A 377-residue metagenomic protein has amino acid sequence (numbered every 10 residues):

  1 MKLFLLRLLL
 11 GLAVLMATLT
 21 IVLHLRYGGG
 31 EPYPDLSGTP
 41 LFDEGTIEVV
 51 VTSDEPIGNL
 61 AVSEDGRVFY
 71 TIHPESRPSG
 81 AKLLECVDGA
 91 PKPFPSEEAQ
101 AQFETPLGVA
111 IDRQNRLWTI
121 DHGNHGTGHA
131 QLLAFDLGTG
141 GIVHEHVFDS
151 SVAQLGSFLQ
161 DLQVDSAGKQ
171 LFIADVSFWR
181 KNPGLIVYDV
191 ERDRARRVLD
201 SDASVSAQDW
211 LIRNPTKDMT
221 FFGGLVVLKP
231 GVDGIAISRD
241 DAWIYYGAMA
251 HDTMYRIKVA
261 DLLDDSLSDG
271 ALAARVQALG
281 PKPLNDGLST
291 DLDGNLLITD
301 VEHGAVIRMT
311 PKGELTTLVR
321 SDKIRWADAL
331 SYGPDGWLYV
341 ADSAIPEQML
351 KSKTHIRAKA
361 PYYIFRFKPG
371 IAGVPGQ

Functional and structural regions predicted by a protein language model:
T46-A81: Beta-strand-rich domains and repeat architectures in extracellular enzymes and scaffolds, especially beta-propellers
D54-D65, Q100-I120, V152-A174, V205-W243 (+3 more regions): Beta-rich, blade/repeat-based domains predominating in secreted/periplasmic proteins but also intracellular
Y70-S76, I111-D112, T119-T127, F172-R180 (+5 more regions): Conserved beta-strand positions in repeat-built beta-propeller and related beta-rich domains
K82-G126, A130-L133, H144-V152: Blade-loop segments of beta-propeller domains
P91-E98, V143-F148, A195-I212, D264-A278 (+2 more regions): Beta-propeller fold detector
G126-F178, N182: Asp-box/WD-like beta-propeller blade repeats and closely related beta-sheet repeat scaffolds
G138, V190-A195, A203, R256-S268 (+1 more regions): Short loop/turn segments immediately following beta-strands, especially the blade-tip and inter-blade linker loops
S331-Q377: Blade-level signature of beta-propeller repeat domains, shared across WD40, Kelch, NHL, RCC1 and BNR/Asp-box propellers
